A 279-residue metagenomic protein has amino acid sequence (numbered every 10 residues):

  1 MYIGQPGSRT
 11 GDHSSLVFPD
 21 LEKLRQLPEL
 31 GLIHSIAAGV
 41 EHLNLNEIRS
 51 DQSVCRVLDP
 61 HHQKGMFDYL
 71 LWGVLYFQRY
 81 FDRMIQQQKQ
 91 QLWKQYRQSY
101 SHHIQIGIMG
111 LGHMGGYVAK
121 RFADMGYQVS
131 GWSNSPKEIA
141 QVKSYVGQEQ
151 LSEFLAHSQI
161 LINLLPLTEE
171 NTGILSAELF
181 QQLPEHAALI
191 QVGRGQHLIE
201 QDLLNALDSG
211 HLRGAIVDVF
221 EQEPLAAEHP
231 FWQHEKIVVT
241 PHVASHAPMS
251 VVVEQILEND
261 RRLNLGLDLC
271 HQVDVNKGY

Functional and structural regions predicted by a protein language model:
M1-H13: N-terminal glycine-/charge-rich "phosphate-binding" loop or analogous flexible N-terminal tail
S8-G11, E29, A156-H157, Q182-E185 (+1 more regions): Alpha-helix C-terminal capping/helix-to-coil transition sites in glycosyltransferase folds
D12-I85: Phosphate/diphosphate ligand-binding glycine-rich loop within oxidoreductases
C55-Y69, R83, E223-Y279: C-terminal helix-to-coil terminal segments
M84-Y117, S144: Glycine-rich NAD(P)-binding loop of Rossmann-like domains
A119, A123, L207: Gly/Ala-rich phosphate-binding loop of Rossmann-like dinucleotide-binding domains, activating on the conserved
M125-Q141: NAD(P)-binding Rossmann-fold cofactor-contacting core
P136-P230: Rossmann-like adenosine-cofactor binding region
